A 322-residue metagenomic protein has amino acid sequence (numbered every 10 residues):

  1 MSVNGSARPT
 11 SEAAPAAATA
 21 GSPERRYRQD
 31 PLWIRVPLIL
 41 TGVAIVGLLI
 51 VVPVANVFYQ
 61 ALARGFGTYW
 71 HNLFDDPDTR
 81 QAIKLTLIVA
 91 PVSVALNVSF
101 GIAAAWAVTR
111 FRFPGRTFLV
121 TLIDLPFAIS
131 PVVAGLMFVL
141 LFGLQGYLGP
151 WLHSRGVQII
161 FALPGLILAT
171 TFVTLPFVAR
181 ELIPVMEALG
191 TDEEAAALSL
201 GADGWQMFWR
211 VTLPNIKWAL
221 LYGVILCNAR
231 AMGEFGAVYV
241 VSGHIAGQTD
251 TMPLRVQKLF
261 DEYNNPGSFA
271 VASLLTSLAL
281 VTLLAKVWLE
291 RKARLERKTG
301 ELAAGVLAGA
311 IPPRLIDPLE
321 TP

Functional and structural regions predicted by a protein language model:
G5, E12, P37-L38, V52 (+5 more regions): C-terminal transmembrane helix and the adjacent membrane-cytosol boundary/short C-terminal tail of inner/organellar
G21-R28, F66-H71, G115-R116, G135-T171 (+2 more regions): Membrane-interfacial helix termini and adjacent extracytoplasmic/periplasmic loops of multi-pass transporters
S22-V36, V57-A95, R110-F111, K258-P266 (+1 more regions): Periplasmic/extracellular loop-to-transmembrane helix junction in inner-membrane transport proteins
D30, N72, P91-D124, L136 (+4 more regions): Transmembrane-helix boundary motif in ABC transporter permease subunits
P31-R35, T68-L73, P77-D78, M232-L289 (+1 more regions): Interhelical loop and adjacent transmembrane-helix boundary motif in polytopic membrane transport permeases
L40-I45, A95, L125, F172-G190 (+2 more regions): Transmembrane alpha-helices
L48, K84, I88-F100, A104 (+5 more regions): Hydrophobic alpha-helical transmembrane segments of multipass integral membrane proteins, especially permease/channel
A128-G135: Transmembrane alpha-helices and adjacent helix-loop boundaries
